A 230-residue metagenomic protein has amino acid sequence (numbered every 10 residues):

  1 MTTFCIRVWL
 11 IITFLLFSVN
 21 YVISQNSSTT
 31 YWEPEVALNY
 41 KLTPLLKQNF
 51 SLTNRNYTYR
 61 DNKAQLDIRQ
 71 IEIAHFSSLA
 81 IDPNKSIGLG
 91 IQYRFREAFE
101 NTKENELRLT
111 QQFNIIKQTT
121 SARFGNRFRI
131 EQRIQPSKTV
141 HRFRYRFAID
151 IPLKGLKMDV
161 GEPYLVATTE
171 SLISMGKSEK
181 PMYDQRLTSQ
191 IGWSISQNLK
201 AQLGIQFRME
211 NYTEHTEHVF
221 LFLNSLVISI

Functional and structural regions predicted by a protein language model:
M1-T30, I230: Bacterial Sec-dependent N-terminal signal peptides
I23-S27, R60-Q65, A98-T102, I134-K138 (+2 more regions): Outer-membrane beta-barrel domain signature
Q25-D82, S86: Start-of-domain marker
T30-W32, D67-I71, N105-L109, T139-Y145 (+2 more regions): Residues that define the transmembrane beta-barrel architecture of outer-membrane proteins
Y40, L79, Y93, I115-K117 (+3 more regions): Residue-level signature of outer-membrane beta-barrel architecture
P44-L46, N84, Q118-F124, L153-P163 (+1 more regions): Short loop/turn motifs that connect adjacent beta-strands in outer-membrane beta-barrel proteins
F50-N54, L89-Y93, N126-I130, L165-S171 (+1 more regions): Transmembrane beta-barrel strands of outer-membrane/channel proteins
F113, H218-I230: Outer-membrane beta-barrel "beta-signal"
